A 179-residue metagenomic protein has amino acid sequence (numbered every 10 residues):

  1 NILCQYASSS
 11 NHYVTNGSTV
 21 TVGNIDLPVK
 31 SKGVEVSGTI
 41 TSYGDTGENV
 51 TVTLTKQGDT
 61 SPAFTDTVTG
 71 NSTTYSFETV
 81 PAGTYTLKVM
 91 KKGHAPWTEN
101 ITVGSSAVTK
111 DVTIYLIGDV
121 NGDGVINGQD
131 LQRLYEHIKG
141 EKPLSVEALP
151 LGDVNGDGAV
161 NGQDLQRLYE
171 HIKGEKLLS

Functional and structural regions predicted by a protein language model:
I2-Y6, G17-S18, K92-W97: Short, exposed coil/turn segments at beta-strand boundaries within extracellular/luminal domains
L3-Y6, V20, V34-E35, T102-V103: Short amphipathic alpha-helical surface micro-motifs
H12, L54-K56: Solvent-exposed loop/turn and edge beta-strand elements of beta-rich ligand-binding domains
H12-V14, V22: Low-complexity, intrinsically disordered segments with a bias for serine/threonine
V14-N16, T60: Intrinsically disordered, low-complexity Ser/Thr- and Pro-rich stretches
T19, I25-L27: Non-catalytic, mobile gating and regulatory segments of ester bond hydrolases
P28-D45, V50, Q57-T67, N71-S179: Cellulosome-associated attachment modules in secreted, modular CAZymes
